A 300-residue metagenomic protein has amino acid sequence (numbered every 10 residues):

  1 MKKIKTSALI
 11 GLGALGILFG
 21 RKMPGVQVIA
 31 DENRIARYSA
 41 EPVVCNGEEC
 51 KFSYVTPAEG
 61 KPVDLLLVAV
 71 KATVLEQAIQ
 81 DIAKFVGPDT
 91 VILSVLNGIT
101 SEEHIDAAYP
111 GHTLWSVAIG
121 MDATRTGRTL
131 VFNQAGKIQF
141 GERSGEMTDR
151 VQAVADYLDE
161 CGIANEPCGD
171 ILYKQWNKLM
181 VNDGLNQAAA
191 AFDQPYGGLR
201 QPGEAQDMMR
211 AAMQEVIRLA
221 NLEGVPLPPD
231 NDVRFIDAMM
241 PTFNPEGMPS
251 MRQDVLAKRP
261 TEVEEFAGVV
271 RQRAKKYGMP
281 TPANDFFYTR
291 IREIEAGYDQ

Functional and structural regions predicted by a protein language model:
M1-F52: NAD(P)+-binding Rossmann beta1-loop-alpha1 motif at the extreme N-terminus of oxidoreductases
K2, R210-Q300: NAD(P)-dependent Rossmann-like dehydrogenase/reductase catalytic/cofactor-binding core
K5-T6, P24-V26, D64-L66, P88-I92 (+1 more regions): Short active-site oxyanion
V28-D31, F140, R271: Short internal beta-strands
R34-S39, S101-E103, T148: Short, charged/polar "capping" segments at the starts of alpha-helices and the immediately preceding loops
C45-T129: Rossmann-like NAD(P)(H) cofactor-binding subdomain of soluble oxidoreductases
F85, A108-G111, T129-D230: Internal alpha-helical scaffold of NAD(P)-dependent oxidoreductase catalytic cores
